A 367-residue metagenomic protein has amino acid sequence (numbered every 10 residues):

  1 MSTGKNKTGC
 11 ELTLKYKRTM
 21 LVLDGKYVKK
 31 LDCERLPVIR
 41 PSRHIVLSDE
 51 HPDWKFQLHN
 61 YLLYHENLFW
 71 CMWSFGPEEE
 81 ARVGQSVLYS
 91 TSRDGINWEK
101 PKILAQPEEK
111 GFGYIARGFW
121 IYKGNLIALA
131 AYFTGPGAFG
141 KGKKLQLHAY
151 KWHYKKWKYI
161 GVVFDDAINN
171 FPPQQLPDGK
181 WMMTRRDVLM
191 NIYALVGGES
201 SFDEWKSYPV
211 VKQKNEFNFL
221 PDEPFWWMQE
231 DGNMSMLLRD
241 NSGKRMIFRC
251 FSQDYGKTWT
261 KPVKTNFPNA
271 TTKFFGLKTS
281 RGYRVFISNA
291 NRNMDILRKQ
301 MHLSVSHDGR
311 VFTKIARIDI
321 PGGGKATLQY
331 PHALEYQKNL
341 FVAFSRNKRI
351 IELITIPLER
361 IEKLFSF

Functional and structural regions predicted by a protein language model:
S2-K55, L63-F112, I121-T271, K278-A326 (+2 more regions): Beta-rich carbohydrate-recognition and catalytic domains
A116-R117: Charged, often glycine-rich, active-site loop that binds/positions anionic groups
H332: Hydrophobic/aromatic ligand-binding patch that stacks against planar heteroaromatic rings of cofactors or nucleotides
